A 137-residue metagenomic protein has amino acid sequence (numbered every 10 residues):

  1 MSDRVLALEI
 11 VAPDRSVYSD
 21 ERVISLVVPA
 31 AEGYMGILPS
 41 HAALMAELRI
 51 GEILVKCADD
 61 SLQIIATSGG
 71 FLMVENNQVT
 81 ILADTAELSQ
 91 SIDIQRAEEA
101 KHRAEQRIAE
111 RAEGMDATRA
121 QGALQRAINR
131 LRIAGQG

Functional and structural regions predicted by a protein language model:
M1-V5: Short, charged, intrinsically disordered terminal tails
A7-R103: Compact, glycine-rich, soluble single-domain proteins
A86-G137: Acidic/glycine-rich phosphate/pyrophosphate-binding loops and surrounding catalytic core that coordinate Mg2+
